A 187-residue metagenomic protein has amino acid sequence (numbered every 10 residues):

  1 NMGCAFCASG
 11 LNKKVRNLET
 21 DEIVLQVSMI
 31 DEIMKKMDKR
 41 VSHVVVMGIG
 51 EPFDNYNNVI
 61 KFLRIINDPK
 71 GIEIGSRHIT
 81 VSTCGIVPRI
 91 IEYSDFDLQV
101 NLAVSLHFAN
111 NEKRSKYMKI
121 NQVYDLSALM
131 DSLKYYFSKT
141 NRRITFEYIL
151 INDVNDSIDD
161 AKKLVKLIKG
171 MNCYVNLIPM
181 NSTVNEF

Functional and structural regions predicted by a protein language model:
N1-D21: Canonical Radical SAM [4Fe-4S] cluster-binding loop centered on the CxxxCxxC motif and its immediate flanking residues
E22-V24, M29-F187: Conserved AdoMet/S-adenosylmethionine-binding subsite of the radical SAM
